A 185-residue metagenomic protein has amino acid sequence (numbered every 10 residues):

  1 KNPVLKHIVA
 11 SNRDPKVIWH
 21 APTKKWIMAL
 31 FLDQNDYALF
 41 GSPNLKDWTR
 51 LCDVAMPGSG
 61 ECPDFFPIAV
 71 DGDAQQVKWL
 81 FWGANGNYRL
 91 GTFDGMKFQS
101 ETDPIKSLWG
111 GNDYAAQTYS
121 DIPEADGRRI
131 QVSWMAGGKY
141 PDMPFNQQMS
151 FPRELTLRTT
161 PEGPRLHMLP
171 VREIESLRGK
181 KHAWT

Functional and structural regions predicted by a protein language model:
K1-T185: Carbohydrate-active catalytic/glycan-binding domains of CAZyme proteins, especially the secreted or lumenal ectodomains
